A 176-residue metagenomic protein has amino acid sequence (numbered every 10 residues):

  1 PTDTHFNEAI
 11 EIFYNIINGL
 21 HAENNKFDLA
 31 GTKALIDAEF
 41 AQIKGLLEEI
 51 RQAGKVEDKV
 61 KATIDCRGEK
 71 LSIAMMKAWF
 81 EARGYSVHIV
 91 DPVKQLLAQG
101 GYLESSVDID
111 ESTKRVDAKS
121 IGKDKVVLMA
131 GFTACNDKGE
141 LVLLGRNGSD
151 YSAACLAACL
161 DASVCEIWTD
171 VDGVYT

Functional and structural regions predicted by a protein language model:
P1-T176: Nucleotide/pyrophosphate-binding catalytic subdomain
